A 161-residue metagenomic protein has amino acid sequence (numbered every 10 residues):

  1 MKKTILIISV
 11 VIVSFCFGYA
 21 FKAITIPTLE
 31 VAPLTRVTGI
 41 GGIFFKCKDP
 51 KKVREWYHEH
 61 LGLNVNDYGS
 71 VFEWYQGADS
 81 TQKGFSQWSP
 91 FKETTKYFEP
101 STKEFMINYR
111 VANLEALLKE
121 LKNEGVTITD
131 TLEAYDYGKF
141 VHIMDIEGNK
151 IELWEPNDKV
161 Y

Functional and structural regions predicted by a protein language model:
M1-S9: N-terminal Sec-pathway targeting helices
K3, F15, Y19-G39, D67-G69 (+1 more regions): Vicinal oxygen chelate
I8, C47, E155: Residues that line or immediately flank small-molecule/substrate-binding pockets and catalytic motifs
I8-C16: Bacterial N-terminal signal peptides
P27, F91-Y97, Y161: A short, acidic/glycine-rich surface segment
L34-T38, F44-S89, N123, V141: Core segments of cupin and vicinal oxygen chelate
I40-K48, T95-L121, K139-M144, N149: Vicinal oxygen chelate
D79-S80, K96-E99, L132: Short secondary-structure boundary/capping segments
